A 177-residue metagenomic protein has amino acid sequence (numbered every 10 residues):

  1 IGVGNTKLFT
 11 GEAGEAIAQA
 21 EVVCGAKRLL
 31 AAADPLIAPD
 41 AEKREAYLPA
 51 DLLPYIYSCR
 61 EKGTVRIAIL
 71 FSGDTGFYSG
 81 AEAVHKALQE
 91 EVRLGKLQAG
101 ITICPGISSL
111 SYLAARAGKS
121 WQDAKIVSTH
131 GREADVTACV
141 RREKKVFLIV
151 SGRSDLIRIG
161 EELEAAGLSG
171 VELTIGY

Functional and structural regions predicted by a protein language model:
I1-G4, E21-C24, C104-I107, K125-S128 (+1 more regions): A short linear-motif detector with a strong N-terminal bias
I1-T102, A134: Class I S-adenosyl-L-methionine
F9-T10, G76-A81, I107-Y112, L156-R158: Short glycine/serine/threonine-rich phosphate/pyrophosphate-binding segments that cradle anionic phosphate groups
G100, S109-Y177: Beta-strand/loop-alpha-helix module characteristic of Rossmann-like adenine-cofactor folds
